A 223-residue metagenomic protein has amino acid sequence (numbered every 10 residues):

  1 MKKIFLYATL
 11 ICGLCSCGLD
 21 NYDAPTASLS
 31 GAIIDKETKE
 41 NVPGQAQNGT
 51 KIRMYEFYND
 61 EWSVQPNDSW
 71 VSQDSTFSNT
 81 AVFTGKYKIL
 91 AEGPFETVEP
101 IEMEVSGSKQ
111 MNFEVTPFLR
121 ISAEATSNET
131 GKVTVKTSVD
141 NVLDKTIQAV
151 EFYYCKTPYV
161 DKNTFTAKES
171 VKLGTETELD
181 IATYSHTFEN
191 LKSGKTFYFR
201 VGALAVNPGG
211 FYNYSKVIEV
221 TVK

Functional and structural regions predicted by a protein language model:
M1-E40, K223: Bacterial Sec-dependent N-terminal signal peptides
T38-W62, K145-V150: Short, ordered, surface-exposed loop/turn motifs in non-cytosolic proteins
F57-D74: Short, acidic Ser/Thr/Gly-rich low-complexity loop/linker segments typical of extracellular and cell-surface proteins
V64-P66, Y153-N190: Recognizes extended acidic, P/S/T-rich segments that occur within or adjacent to Ig-like beta-sandwich modules
S69-Q73, S78-K86, P94-F95: Short Pro-Gly-centered beta-turn/loop motif in secreted/extracellular proteins
G93-F118: Structured interaction patches on ligand/partner-binding surfaces of diverse proteins
F188-Y212: Beta-strand-rich modules
N207-K223: Extracellular fibronectin type III
